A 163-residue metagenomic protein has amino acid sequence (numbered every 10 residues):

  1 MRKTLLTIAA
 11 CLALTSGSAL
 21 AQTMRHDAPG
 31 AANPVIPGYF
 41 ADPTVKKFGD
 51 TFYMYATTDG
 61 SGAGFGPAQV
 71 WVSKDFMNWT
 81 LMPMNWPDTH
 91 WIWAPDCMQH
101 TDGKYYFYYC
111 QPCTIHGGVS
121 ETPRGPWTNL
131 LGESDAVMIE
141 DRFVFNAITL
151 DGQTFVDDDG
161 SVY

Functional and structural regions predicted by a protein language model:
M1-T4: Positively charged n-region of N-terminal signal peptides that target proteins for export
L6-L14, S18: Hydrophobic helical h-region of N-terminal Sec-dependent signal peptides in bacterial secretory/periplasmic proteins
Q22-Y163: Carbohydrate-active catalytic/glycan-binding domains of CAZyme proteins, especially the secreted or lumenal ectodomains
